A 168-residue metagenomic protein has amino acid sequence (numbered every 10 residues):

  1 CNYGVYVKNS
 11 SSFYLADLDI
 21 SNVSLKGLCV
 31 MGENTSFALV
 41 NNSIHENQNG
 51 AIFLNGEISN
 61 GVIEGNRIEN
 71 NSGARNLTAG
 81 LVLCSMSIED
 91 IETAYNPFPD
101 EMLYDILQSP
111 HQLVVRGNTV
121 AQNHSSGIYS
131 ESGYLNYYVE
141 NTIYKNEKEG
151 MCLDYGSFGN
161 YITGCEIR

Functional and structural regions predicted by a protein language model:
N2, N9-S11, L15, I20 (+11 more regions): Parallel beta-helix/beta-solenoid
N2-V7, S24-M31, Q48-E57, S72-V82 (+4 more regions): Short glycine/acidic-rich loop motifs that flank beta-strands on beta-rich extracellular proteins
M86-P110: Surface-exposed acidic, glycine/proline-enriched linker/cap segments that occur as 15-30-residue helix-coil
